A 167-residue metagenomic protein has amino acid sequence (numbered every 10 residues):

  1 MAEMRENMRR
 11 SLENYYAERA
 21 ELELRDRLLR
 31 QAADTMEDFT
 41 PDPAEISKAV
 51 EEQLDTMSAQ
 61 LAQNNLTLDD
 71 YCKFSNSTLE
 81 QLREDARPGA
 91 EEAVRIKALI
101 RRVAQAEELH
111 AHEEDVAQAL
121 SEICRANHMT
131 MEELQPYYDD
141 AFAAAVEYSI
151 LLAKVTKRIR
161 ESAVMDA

Functional and structural regions predicted by a protein language model:
M1-A167: Extended, charged alpha-helical "arm"/coiled-coil substrate-binding scaffolds, typified by the C-terminal helical
